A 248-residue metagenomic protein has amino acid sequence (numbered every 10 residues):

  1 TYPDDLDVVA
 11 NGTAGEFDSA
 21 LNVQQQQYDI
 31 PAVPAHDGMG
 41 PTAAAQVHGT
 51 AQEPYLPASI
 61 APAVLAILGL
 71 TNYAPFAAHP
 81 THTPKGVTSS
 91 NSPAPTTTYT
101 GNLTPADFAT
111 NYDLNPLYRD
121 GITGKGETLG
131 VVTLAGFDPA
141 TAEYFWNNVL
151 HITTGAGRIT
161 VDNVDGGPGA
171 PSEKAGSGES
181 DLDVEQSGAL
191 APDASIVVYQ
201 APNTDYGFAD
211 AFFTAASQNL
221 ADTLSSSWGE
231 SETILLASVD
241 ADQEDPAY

Functional and structural regions predicted by a protein language model:
T1-D4, V9-Y248: Substrate-binding/charge-relay-adjacent region of secreted/lumenal peptidase catalytic domains
